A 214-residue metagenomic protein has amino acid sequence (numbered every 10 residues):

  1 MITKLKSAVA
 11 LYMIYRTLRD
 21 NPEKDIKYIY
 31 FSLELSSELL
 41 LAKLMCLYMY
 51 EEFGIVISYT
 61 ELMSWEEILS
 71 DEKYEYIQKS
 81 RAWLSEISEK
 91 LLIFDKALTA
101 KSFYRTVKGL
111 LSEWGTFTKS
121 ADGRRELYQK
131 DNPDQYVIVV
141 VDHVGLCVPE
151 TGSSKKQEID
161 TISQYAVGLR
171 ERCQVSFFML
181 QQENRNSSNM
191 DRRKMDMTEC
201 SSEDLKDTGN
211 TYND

Functional and structural regions predicted by a protein language model:
M1-I2: The conserved Walker
L5-V9, M13, L40: Hydrophobic positions on the alpha1 helix immediately C-terminal to the Walker A/P-loop
R19-D134: Cytosolic-facing regulatory segments adjacent to core modules
S32, V140, L180: Generic enzyme active-site microenvironment
S36-A42, F53, C147-E150, N186-M190: Switch/connector loops and helix/strand junctions flanking conserved nucleotide-binding motifs in nucleotide-processing
L44-Y50, K155, R192-T198: Short secondary-structure boundary/capping segments
D122, E126-V167: Helical hairpin unit composed of two closely spaced alpha helices linked by a short loop
I162-D214: Phosphate-binding/switch region of NTP-binding enzymes
